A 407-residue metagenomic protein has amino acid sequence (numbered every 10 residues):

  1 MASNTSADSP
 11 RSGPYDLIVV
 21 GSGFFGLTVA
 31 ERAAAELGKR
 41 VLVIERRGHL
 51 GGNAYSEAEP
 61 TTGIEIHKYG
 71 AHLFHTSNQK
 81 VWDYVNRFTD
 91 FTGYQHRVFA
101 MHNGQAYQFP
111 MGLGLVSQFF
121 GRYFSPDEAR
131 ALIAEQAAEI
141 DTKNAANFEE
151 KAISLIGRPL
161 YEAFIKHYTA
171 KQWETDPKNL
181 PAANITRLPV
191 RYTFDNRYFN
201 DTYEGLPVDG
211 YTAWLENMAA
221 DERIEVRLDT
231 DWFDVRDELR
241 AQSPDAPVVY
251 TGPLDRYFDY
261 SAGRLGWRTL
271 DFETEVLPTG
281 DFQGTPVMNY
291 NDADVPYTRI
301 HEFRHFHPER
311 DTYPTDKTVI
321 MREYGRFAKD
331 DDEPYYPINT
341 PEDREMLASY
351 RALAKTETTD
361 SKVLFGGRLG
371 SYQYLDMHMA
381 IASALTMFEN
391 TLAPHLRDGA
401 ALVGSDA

Functional and structural regions predicted by a protein language model:
P10-F25: Beta1/beta-strand and adjacent pyrophosphate-binding region of the FAD-binding site in flavoprotein oxidoreductases
D16, R40, K362: Residues at the starts of beta-strands that form the adenosine-phosphate
E31-P60: Glycine-rich FAD pyrophosphate-binding loop
E36, T230-T356: Mid-domain catalytic core of redox enzymes that form a hydrophobic substrate pocket/lid adjacent to a catalytic redox
T61-A138: Dinucleotide-binding Rossmann-like beta1-alpha1 core, especially the glycine-rich loop that anchors the ADP
Q105-Q108, L113-A246: Active-site/ligand-binding neighborhood in enzyme catalytic cores
E357-Q373, S383: Short FAD-binding loop at a beta-strand-to-alpha-helix junction that anchors the flavin cofactor in diverse
I381-A401: Internal hydrophobic alpha-helix adjacent to the cofactor/substrate pocket in enzyme cavities
